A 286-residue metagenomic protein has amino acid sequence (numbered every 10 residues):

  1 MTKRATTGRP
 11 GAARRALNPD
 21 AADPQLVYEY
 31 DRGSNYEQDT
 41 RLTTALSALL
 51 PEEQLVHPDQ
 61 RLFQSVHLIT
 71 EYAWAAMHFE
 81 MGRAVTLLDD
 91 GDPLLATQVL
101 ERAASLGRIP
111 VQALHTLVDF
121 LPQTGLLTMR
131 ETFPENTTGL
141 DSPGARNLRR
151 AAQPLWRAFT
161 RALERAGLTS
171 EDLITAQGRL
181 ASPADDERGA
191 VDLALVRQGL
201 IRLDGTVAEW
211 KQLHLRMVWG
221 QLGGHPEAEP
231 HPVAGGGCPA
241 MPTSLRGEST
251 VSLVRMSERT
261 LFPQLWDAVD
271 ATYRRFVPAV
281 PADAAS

Functional and structural regions predicted by a protein language model:
T2-S286: Surface-exposed peri-terminal alpha-helical interaction modules
